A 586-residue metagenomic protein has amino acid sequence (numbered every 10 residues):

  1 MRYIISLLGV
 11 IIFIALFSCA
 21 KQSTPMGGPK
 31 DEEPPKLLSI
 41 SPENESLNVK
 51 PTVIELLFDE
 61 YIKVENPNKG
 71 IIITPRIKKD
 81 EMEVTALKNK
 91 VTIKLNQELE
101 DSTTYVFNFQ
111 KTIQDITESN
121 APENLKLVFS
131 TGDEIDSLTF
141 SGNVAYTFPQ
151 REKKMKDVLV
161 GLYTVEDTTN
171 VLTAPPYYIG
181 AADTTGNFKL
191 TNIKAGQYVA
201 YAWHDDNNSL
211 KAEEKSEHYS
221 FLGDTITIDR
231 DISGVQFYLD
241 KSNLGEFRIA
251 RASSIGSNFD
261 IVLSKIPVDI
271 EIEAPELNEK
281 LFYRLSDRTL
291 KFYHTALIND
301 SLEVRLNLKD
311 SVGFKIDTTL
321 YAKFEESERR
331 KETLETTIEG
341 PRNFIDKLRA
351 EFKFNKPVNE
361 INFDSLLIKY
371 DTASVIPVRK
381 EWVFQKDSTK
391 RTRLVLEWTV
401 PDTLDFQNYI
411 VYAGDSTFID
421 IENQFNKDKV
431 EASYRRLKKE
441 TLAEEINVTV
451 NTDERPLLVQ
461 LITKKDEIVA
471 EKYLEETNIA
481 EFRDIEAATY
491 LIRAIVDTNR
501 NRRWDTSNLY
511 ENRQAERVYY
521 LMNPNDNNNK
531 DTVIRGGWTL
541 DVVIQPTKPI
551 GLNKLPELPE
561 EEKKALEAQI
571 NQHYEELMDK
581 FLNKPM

Functional and structural regions predicted by a protein language model:
M1-C19: Sec-dependent bacterial lipoprotein signal peptides
Y3-I4, C19-F148, K153-W203, K215-Y219 (+7 more regions): Acidic, low-complexity Ser/Thr/Gly/Pro-rich repeat segments typical of extracellular/periplasmic and surface-exposed
E123-N124, H204-N243, T318-K331, K427-L442 (+1 more regions): Structured interaction patches on ligand/partner-binding surfaces of diverse proteins
Y201-D205, R493-A494: Eukaryotic beta-sheet cores, primarily in C2 and C2-like/PH beta-sandwich modules
E445-N447: Long, contiguous internal "core" modules enriched in hydrophobic/ aromatic residues
D453-L457: Short S/T/G/P-rich N-terminal loop/turn motif that feeds into the first structured element of a domain
T532-M586: Gram-negative outer-membrane assembly/targeting C-terminal domains
